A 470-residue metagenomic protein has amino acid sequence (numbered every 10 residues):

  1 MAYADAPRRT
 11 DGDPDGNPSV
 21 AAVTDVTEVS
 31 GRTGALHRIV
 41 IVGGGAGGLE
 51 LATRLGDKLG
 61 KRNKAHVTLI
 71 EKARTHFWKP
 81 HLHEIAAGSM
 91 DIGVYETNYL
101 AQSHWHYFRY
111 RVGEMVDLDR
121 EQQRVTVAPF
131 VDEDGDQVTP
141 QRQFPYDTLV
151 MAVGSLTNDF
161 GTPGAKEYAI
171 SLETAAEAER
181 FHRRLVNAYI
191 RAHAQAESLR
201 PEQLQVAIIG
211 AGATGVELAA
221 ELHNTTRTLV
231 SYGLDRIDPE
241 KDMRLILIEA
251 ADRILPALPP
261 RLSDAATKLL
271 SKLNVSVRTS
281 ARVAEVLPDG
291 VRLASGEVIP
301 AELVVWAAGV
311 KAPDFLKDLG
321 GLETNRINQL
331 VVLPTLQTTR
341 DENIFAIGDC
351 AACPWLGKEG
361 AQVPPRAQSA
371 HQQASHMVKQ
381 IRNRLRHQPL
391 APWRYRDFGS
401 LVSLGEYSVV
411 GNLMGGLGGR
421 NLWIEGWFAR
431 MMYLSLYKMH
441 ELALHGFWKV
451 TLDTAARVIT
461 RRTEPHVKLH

Functional and structural regions predicted by a protein language model:
A2-A4, V23, G34, K379-H470: C-terminal, flexible cofactor-proximal segment of oxidoreductases
A2-G16, V20-L36, F108-A207, V305: FAD-binding core/adjacent interface of flavoenzyme oxidoreductases
A2-R8, G16, V20-D117, A213-L258 (+1 more regions): Beta1-alpha1 glycine-rich phosphate/pyrophosphate-binding loop at the start of Rossmann-like nucleotide-binding domains
D15, K64, H106, Y110-P129 (+3 more regions): A Rossmann-like FAD-binding core segment of flavoenzymes
A21-T27, E167-A196, D289-R292, V298-L303 (+1 more regions): FAD-site-proximal beta/loop scaffold in flavoenzymes
G47, G154-T157, A219, V310-A312 (+1 more regions): Short glycine-rich anion-binding loops that position phosphate/pyrophosphate groups of nucleotides and phosphorylated
V67, R366-L385, L401: An active-site-proximal "capping" alpha-helix that borders the catalytic cofactor pocket
